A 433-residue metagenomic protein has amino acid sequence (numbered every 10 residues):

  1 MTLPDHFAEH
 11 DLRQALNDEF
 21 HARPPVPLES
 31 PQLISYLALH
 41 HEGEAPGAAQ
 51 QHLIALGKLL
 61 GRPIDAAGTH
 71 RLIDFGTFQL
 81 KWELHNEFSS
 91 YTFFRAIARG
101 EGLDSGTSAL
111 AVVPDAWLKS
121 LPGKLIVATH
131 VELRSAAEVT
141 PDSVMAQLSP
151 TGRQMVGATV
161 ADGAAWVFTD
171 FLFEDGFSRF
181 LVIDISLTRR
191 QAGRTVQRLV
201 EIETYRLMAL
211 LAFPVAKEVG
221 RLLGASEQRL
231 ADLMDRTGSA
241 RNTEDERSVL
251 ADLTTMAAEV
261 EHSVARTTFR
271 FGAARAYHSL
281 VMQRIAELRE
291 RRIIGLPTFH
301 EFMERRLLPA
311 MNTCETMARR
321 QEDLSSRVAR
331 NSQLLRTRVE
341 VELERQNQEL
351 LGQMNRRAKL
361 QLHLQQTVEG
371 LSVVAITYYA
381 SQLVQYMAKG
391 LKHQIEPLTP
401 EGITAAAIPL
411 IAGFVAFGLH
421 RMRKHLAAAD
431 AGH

Functional and structural regions predicted by a protein language model:
M1, A165, E174, I183-T195 (+1 more regions): Hydrophobic alpha-helical signal-anchor/transmembrane segments
M1-V127, V131: N-terminal pre-transmembrane cytosolic regions of membrane proteins
E9-R13, T243-E246, L324: Long, hydrophobic alpha-helical segments that serve as membrane-spanning/inserting helices
F94-A251, A258: Extended alpha-helical interaction modules
V127-T129, L187, L280, E287 (+3 more regions): Cytosol-facing regions at membranes
L172-L187, E218-L223, E227, S263-L288 (+1 more regions): Short, positively charged
D252-S381: Membrane-associated alpha-helical segments
K359-H433: Alpha-helical transmembrane anchor segments
